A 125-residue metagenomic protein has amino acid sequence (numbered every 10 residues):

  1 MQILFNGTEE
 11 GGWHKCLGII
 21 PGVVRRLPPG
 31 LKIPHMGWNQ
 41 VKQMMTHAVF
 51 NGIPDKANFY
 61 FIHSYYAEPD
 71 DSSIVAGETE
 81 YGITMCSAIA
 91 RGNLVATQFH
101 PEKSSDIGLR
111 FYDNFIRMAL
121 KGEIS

Functional and structural regions predicted by a protein language model:
M1-M36: Cysteine-nucleophile active-site neighborhood
G22-S125: Amide-donor transfer/coupling interface in amidating biosynthetic enzymes
